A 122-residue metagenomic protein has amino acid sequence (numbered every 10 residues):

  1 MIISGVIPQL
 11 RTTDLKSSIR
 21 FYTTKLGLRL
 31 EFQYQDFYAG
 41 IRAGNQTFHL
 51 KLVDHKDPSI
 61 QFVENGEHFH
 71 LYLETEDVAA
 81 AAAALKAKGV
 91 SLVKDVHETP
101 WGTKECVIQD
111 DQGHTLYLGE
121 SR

Functional and structural regions predicted by a protein language model:
M1-V6, R29-L73, A82-Q109, G119-R122: Vicinal oxygen chelate
S17, V78-A81: Short, conserved charged micro-motifs
S18, Y22-T23, L85, G113: Conserved active-site tyrosine of GNAT-family acetyltransferases
